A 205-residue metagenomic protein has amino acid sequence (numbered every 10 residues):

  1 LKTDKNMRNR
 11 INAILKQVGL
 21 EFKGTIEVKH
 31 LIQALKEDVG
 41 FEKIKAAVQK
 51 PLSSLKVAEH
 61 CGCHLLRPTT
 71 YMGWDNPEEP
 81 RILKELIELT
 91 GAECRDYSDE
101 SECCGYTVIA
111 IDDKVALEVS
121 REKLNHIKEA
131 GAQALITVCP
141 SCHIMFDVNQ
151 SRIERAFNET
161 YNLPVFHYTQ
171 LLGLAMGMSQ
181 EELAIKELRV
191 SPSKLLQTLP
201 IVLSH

Functional and structural regions predicted by a protein language model:
L1-H205: Iron-sulfur cluster-binding electron-transfer modules in prokaryotic oxidoreductases
